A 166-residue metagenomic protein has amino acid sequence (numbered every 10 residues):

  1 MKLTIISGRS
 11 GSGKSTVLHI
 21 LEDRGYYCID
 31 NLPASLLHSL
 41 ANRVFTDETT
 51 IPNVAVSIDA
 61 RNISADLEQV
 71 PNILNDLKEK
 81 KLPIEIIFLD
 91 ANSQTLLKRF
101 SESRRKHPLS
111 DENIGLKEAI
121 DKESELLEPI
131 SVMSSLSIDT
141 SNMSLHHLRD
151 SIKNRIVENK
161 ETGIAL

Functional and structural regions predicted by a protein language model:
I6: Hydrophobic anchor at the beta1->P-loop junction of P-loop NTPases
R9, L21: P-loop (Walker A) phosphate-binding loop of NTP-binding proteins
G13: Conserved glycine(s) of the Walker
V17-L18: Post-Walker A alpha-helix
R24, C28-N75: Conserved nucleotide-sensing/catalytic segment adjacent to the nucleotide-binding pocket in NTP-handling enzymes
S64-D66, S93-F100, L127, H146: Switch/connector loops and helix/strand junctions flanking conserved nucleotide-binding motifs in nucleotide-processing
K80-R104, I138-D139: Conserved phosphate-donor/acceptor-positioning beta-strand/loop module used by diverse small-molecule
E118-L166: C-terminal accessory "lid"/substrate-recognition subdomains
